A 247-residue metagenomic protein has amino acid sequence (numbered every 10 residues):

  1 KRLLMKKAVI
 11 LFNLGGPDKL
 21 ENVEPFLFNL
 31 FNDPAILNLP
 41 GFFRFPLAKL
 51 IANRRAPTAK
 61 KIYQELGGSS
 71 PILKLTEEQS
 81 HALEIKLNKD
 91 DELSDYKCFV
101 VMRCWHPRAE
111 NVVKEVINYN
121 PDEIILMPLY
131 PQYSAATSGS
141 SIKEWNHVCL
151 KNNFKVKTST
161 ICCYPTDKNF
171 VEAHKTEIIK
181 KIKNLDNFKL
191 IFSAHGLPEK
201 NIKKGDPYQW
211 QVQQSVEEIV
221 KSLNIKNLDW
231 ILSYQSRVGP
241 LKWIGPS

Functional and structural regions predicted by a protein language model:
M5-S247: Active-site-proximal alpha-helix that buttresses catalytic centers in soluble enzyme cores
